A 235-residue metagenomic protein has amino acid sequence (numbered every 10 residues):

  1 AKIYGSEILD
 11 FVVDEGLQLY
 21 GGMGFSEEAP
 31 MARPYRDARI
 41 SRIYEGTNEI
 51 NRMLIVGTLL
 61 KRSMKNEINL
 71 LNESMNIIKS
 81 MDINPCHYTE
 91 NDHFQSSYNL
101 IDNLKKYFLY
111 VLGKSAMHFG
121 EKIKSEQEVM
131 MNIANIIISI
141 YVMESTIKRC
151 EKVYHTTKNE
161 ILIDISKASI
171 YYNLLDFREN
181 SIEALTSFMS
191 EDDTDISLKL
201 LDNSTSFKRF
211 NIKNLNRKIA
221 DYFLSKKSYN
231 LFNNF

Functional and structural regions predicted by a protein language model:
A1-F235: Alpha-helical interface subdomain recognition
